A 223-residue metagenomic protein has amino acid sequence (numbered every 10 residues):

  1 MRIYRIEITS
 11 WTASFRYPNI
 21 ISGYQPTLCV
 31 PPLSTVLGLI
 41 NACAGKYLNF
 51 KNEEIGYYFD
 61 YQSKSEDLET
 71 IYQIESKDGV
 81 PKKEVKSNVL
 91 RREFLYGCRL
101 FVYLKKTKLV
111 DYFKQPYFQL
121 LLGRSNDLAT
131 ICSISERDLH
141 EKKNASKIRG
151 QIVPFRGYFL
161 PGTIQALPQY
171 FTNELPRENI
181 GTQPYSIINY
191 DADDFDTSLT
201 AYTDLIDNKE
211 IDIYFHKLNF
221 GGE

Functional and structural regions predicted by a protein language model:
M1, L48-N52, L95, I180: A generic structural signal for short, non-catalytic loop/turn and secondary-structure boundary residues
M1-S22: N-terminal, Lys/Arg- and Ser/Thr-rich interaction peptides
Y4, I55, C98-L100: Generic beta-strand structural signal
I8-S10, F59, L104-K106: Short, structured patches in soluble enzyme cores that scaffold and shape functional sites
W11-A13, N41, V85-S87: Short secondary-structure boundary micro-motifs
A13-F15, K46-F50, L109-D111: Primarily extracytoplasmic ectodomains and periplasmic/lumenal surface modules that are beta-strand-rich
N19-P81: Glycine/small-residue-rich interface belts in oligomeric ring/scaffold proteins and their assembly partners
Q62-E223: Internal, well-folded beta-alpha domain core
